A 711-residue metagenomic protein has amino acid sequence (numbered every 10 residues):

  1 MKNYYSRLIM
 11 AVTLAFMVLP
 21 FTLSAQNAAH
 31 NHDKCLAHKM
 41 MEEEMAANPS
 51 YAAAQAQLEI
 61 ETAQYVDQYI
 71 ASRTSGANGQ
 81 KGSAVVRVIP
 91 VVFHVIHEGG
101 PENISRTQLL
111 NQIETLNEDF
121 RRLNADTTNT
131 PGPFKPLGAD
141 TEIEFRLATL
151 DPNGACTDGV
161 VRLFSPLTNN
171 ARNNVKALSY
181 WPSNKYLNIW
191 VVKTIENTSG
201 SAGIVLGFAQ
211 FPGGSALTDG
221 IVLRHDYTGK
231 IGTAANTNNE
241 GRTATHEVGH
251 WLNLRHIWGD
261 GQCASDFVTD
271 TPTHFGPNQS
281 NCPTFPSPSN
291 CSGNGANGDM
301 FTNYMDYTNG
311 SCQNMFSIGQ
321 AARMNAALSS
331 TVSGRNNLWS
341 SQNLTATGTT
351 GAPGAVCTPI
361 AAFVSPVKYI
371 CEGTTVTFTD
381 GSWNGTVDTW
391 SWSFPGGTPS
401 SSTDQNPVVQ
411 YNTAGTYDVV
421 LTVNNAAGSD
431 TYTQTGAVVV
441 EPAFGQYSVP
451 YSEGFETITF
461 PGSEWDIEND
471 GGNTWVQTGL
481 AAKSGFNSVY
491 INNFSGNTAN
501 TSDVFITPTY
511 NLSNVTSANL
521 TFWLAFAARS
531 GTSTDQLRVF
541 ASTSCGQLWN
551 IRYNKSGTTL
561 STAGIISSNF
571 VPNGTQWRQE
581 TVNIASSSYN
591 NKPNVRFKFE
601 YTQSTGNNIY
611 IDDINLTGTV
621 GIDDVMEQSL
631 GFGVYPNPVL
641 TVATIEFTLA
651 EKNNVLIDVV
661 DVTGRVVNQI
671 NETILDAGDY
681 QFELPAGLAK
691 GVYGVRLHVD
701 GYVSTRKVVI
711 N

Functional and structural regions predicted by a protein language model:
A25-F120: Primarily auto-inhibitory N-terminal propeptides
V85, V91-P101, R106-L150, R162-T245 (+1 more regions): Extracellular (secreted or membrane-anchored) zinc-dependent metallopeptidases, primarily metzincins but also closely
A346-P366, E441-G454, N497-N500, N615-Y635 (+1 more regions): Residue-level detector of functionally pivotal "anchor" positions at catalytic/ligand-binding pockets or at interdomain
T349-V449, F632: Extracellular/lumenal mature domains of secreted and surface-exposed proteins
T389-S391, V625-Y635, V639-N711: C-terminal outer-membrane/trafficking sorting elements
Y447-T501, N554-I565, N569-R578: Extracellular glycan-recognition surfaces and repeat-rich motifs
N497-V515, R578-T581: Short beta-strands within extracellular/lumenal beta-sheet-rich domains
T498-V504, G531-Q536, T602-T619: Extracellular carbohydrate recognition
